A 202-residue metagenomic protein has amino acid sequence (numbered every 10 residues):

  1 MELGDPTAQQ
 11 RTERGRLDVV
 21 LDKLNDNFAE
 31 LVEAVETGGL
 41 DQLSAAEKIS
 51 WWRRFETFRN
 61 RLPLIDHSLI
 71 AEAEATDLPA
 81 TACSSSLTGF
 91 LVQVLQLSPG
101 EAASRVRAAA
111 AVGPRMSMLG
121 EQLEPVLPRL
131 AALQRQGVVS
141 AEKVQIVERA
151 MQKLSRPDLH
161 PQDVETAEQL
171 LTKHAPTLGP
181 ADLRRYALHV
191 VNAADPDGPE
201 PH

Functional and structural regions predicted by a protein language model:
M1-H202: Conserved C-terminal region and hinge/linker of Rieske [2Fe-2S] proteins, especially in Rieske oxygenase systems
